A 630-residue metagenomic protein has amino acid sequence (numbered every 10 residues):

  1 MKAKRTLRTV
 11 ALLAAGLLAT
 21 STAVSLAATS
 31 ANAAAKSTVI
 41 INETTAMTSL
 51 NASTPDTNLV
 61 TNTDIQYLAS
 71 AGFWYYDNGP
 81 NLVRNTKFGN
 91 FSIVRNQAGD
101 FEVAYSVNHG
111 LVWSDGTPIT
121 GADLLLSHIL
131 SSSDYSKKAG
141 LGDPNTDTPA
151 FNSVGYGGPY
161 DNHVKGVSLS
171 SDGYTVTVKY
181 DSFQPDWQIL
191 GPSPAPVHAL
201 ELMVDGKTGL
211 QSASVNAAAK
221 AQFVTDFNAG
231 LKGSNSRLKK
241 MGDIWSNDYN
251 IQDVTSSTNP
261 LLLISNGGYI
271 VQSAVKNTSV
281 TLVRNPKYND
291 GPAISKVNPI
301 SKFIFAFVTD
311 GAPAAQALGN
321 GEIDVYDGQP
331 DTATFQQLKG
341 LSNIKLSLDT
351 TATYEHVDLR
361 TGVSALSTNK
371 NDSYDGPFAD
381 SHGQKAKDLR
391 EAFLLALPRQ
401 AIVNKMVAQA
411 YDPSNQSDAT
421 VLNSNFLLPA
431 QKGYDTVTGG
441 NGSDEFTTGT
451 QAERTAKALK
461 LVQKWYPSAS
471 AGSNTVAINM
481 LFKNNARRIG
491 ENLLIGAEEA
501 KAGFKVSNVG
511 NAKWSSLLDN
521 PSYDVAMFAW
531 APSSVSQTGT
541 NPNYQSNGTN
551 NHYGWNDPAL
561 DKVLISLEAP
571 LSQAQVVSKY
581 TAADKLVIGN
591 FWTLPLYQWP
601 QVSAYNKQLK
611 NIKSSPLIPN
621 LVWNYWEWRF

Functional and structural regions predicted by a protein language model:
N42-A98: N-terminal lobe/hinge region of extracytoplasmic solute-binding protein
F91-T146, L169-S182, D186-Q188, A314-A317 (+2 more regions): Aromatic- and charge-enriched surface segment that lines or borders ligand/interaction sites
L130, V254-P260, K287-Q337: Ligand-site clamp/hinge motif
N145-W245: Surface-exposed binding/hinge segments that line and control ligand-binding clefts or catalytic entry sites
T281-V283, D380-A497, A582: Append "and occasionally in soluble cytosolic enzymes with long acidic Gly/Pro-rich linkers
R284-K287, Y354-D388, K405-M406, P600: A bilobed periplasmic-binding-protein/Venus flytrap-type ligand-binding module shared by bacterial periplasmic
H382-G383, K387-E391, L395, R399 (+6 more regions): Extracytoplasmic/peripheral linker and loop segments enriched in polar/acidic and small residues with frequent Thr/Pro
Y605-F630: Long beta-strand-rich cores associated with HINT superfamily self-processing modules
